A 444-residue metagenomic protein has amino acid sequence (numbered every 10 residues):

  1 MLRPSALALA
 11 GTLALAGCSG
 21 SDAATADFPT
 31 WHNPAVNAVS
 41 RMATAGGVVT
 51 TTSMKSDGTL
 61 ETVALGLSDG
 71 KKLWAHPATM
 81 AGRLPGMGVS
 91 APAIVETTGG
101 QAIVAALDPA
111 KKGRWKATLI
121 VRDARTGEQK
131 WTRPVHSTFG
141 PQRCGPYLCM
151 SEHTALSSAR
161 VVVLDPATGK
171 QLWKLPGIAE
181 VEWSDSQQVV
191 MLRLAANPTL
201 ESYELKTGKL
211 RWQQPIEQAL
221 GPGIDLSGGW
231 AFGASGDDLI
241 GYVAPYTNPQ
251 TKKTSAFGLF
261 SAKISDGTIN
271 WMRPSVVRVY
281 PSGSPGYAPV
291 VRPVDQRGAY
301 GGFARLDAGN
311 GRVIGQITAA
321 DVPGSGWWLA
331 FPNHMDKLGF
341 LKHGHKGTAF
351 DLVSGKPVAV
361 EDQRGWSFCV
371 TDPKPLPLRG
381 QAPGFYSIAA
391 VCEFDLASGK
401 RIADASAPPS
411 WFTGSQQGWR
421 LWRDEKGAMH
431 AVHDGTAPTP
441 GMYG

Functional and structural regions predicted by a protein language model:
M1-A6: Bacterial N-terminal signal peptides that target proteins for export
L9-G11, C18-G444: Secretory-pathway ectodomains
